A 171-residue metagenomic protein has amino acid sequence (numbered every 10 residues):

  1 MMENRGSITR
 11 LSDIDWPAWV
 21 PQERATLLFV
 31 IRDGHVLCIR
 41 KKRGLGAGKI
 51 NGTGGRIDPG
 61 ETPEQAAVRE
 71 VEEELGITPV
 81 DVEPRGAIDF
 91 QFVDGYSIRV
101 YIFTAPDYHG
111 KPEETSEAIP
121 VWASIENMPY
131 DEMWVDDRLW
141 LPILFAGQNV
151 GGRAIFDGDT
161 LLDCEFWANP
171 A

Functional and structural regions predicted by a protein language model:
M2-L27: Acidic, metal-coordinating catalytic segment for phosphate/diphosphate chemistry, firing primarily on the Nudix
R32: A cytosolic small-molecule/anion-sensing beta-strand core signal
A47-K49: A positional/architectural concept
I57-D81, D89-L144, C164-A171: Unchanged
G86: Catalytic phosphate/metal-binding cores of nucleic-acid and nucleotide-processing enzymes, i.e., regions that mediate
V150-A171: Acidic/histidine-enriched, glycine/proline-rich intrinsically disordered or flexible terminal extensions
